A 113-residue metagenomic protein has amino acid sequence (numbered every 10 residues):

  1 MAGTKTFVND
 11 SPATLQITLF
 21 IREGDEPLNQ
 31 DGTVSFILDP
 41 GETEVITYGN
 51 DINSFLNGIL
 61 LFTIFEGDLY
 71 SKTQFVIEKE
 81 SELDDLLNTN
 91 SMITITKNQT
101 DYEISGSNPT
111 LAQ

Functional and structural regions predicted by a protein language model:
M1-Q113: Intrinsically disordered, low-complexity segments enriched in small/polar residues
